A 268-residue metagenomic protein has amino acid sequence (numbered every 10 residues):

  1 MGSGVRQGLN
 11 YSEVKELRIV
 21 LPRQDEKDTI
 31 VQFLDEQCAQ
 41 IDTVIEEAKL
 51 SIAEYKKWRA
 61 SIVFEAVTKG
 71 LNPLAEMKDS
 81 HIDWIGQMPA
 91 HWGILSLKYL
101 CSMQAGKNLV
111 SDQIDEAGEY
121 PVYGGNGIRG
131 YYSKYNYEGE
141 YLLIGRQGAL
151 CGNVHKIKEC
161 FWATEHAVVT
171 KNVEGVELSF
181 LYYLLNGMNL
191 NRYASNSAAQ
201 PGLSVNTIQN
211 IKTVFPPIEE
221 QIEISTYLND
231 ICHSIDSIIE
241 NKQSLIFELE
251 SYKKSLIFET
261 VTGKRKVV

Functional and structural regions predicted by a protein language model:
M1, L97-L109, Y120-Y131, Y135-N153 (+3 more regions): Short Ser/Thr-interspersed hydrophobic loop/turn segments at strand-loop and sheet-helix junctions that line or gate
G2-D28, F161-A167, S197-I222: A short glycine-rich beta-alpha junction/loop motif
G8, E13, E54, L184 (+4 more regions): Residue-level recognition of specific faces of alpha-helices
Y11-V14, D35, A60, G125 (+3 more regions): ATP/adenylate-binding site constellation spanning eukaryotic-like Ser/Thr protein kinases, ABC-transporter
E16, V20, Q24, D28 (+6 more regions): Non-catalytic DNA-recognition/assembly elements of restriction-modification systems
P22-A75, F215-V268: Amphipathic alpha-helical coiled-coil/heptad-repeat segments
V31, E174, L178-L181, C232: Short, charged, low-complexity patches
V110-I114, Y193-S197, I239-E240: A short, aromatic/hydrophobic, helix- or strand-capping loop or linear motif that either lines the entrance/gate
